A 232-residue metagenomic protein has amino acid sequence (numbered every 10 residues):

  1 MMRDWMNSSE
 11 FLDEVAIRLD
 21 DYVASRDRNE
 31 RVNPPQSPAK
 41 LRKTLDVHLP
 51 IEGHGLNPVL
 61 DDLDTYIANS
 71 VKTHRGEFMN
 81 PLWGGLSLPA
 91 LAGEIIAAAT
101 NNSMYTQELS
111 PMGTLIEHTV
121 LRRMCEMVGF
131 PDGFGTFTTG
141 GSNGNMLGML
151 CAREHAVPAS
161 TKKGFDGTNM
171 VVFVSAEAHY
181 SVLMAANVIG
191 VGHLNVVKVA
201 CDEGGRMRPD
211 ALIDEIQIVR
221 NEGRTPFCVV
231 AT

Functional and structural regions predicted by a protein language model:
M1-D132: N-terminal entrance/gating region of PLP-dependent enzymes' catalytic architecture
M1-M2, T44-L45, T100-E108, F130-T136 (+3 more regions): Glycine- and acidic
V15, L63, I96, G135 (+3 more regions): Generic hydrophobic, helix-prone segments enriched in Leu/Val/Ile
R18, Y22, D62, Y66 (+9 more regions): Generic, well-ordered alpha-helical scaffold segments in large soluble proteins
G84, L88-P89, N145-L147, M184 (+1 more regions): Short, solvent-exposed polar/charged micro-motifs at secondary-structure junctions
L109-G113, G135-S142, V174-S175, T232: Active-site nucleophile and cofactor-binding loops and adjacent substrate-binding regions of central metabolic enzymes
E117, L121, G133-K163, V182-A186: Conserved beta-loop-alpha segment that forms the PLP phosphate-binding cup at the N-terminus of a helix
S142, K162, D166-A231: PLP-dependent aminotransferase-class I/II
